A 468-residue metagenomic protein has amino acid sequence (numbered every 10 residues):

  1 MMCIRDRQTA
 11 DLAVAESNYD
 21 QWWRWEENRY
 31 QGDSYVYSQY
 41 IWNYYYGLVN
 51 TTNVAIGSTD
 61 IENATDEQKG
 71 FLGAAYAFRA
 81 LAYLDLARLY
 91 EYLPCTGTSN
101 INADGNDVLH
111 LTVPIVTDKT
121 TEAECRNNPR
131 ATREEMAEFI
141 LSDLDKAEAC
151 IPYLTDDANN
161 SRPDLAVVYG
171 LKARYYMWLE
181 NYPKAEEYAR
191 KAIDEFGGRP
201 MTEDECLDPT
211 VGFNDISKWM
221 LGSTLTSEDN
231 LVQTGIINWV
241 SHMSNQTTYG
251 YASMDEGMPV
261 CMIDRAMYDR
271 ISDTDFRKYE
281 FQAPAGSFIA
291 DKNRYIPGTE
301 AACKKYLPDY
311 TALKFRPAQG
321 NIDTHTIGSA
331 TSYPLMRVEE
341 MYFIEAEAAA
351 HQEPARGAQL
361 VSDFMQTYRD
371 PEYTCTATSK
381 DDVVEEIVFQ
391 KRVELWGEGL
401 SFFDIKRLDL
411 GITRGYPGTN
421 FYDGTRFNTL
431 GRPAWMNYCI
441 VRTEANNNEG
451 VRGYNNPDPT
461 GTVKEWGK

Functional and structural regions predicted by a protein language model:
M2-D6: Conserved small/polar residues in nucleotide/adenosyl-binding loops
T9, E186-P334, V338, E394 (+4 more regions): Hydrophobic-face positions in mid-chain alpha helices that act as interaction patches
N18-L93, A131-E134, K146-D156, T326-Y333 (+1 more regions): Conserved, well-structured interaction surfaces
A137, Y182, P354-A355: TPR-repeat structural position
A166-P200: Aromatic-residue-lined binding/catalytic grooves and analogous aromatic/hydrophobic interfacial grooves in multimeric
